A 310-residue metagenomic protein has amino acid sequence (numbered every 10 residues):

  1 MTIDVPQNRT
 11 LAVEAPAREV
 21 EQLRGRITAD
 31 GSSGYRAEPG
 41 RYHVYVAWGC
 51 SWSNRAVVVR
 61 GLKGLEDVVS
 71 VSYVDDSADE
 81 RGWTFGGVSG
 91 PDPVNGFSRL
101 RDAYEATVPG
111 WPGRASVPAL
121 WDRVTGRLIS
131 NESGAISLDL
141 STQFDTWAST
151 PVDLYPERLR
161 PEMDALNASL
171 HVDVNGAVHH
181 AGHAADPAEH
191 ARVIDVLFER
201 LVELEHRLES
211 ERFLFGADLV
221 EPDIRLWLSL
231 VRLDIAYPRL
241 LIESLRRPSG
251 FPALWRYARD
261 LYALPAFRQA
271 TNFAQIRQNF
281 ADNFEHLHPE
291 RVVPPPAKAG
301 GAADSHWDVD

Functional and structural regions predicted by a protein language model:
M1-D310: C-terminal alpha-helical interaction module
